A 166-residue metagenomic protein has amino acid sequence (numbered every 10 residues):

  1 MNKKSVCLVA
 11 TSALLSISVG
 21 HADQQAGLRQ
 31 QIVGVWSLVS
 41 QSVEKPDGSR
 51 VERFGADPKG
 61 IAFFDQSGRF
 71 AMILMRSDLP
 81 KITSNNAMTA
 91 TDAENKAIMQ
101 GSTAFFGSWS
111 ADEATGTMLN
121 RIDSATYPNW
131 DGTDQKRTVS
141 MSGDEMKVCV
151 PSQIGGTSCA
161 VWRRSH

Functional and structural regions predicted by a protein language model:
M1-L8: Bacterial N-terminal signal peptides that target proteins for export
L8-I17: Bacterial N-terminal signal peptides
G20-H166: Lipid interaction determinants
